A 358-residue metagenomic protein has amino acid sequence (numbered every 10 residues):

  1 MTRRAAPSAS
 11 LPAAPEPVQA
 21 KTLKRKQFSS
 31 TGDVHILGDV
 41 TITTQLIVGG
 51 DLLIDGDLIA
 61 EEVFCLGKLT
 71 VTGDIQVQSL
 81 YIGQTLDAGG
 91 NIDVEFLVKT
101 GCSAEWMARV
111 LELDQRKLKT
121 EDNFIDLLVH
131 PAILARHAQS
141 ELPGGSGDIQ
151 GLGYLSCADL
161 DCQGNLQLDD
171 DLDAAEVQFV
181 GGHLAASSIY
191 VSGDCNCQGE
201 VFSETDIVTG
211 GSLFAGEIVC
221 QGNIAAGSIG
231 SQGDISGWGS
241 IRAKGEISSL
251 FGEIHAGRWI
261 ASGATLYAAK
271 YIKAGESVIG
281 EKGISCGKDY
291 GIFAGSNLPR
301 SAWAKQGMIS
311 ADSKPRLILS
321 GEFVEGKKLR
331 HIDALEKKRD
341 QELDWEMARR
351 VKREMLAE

Functional and structural regions predicted by a protein language model:
A5-A357: Extended beta-solenoid/beta-helix repeat architectures
